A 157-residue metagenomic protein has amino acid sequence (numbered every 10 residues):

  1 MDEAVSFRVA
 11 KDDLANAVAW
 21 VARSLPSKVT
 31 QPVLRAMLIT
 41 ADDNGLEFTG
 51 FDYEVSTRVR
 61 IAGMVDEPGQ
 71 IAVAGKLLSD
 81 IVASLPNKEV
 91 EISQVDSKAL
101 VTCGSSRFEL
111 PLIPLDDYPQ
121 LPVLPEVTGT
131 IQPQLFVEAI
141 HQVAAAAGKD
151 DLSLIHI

Functional and structural regions predicted by a protein language model:
M1-I155: Structural preference for solvent-exposed beta-strand-turn elements and adjacent flexible terminal/loop segments within
